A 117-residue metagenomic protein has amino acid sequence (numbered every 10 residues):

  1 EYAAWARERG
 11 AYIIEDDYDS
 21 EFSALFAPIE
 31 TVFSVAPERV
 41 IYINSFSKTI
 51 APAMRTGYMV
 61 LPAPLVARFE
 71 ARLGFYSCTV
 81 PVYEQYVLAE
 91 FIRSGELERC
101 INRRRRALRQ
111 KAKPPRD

Functional and structural regions predicted by a protein language model:
E1-R9, D19-T49: Active-site pre-lysine segment of PLP-dependent enzymes
E1-Y2, Y18, A112-D117: Proteins with a high burden of low-complexity, intrinsically disordered sequence enriched in S/T/G/P/A and R, requiring
Y12: Residue-level detector of anion-binding/catalytic polar loops
I41-R116: PLP-dependent aminotransferase class I/II
